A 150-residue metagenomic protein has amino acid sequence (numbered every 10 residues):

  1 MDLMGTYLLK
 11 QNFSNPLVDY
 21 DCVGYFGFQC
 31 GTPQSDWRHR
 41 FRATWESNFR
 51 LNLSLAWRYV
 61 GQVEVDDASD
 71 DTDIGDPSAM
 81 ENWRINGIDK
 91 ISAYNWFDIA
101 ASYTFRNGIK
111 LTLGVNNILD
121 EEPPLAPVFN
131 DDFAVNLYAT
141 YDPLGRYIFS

Functional and structural regions predicted by a protein language model:
M1-D67: Gram-negative outer-membrane beta-barrel transporters
D2-T6, R50-L51, N95-W96, Y103-F105 (+1 more regions): A general secondary-structure boundary signal
N12-F28, V65-G87, L125-T140: Solvent-exposed loop segments that connect transmembrane elements
C30-T32, I88-I91: Outer-membrane beta-barrel proteins
S35-H39, A93-F97, P143-Y147: Residues that define the transmembrane beta-barrel architecture of outer-membrane proteins
F41, L53, I99, F149-S150: Membrane-embedded beta-strands of outer-membrane beta-barrel proteins, especially the hydrophobic/small aromatic
L55, I88, I109: Phosphate-moiety recognition in structured ligand-binding domains
Y59-D73, S102-S150: C-terminal beta-signal and adjacent terminal beta-strands/loops of Gram-negative outer-membrane beta-barrel proteins
